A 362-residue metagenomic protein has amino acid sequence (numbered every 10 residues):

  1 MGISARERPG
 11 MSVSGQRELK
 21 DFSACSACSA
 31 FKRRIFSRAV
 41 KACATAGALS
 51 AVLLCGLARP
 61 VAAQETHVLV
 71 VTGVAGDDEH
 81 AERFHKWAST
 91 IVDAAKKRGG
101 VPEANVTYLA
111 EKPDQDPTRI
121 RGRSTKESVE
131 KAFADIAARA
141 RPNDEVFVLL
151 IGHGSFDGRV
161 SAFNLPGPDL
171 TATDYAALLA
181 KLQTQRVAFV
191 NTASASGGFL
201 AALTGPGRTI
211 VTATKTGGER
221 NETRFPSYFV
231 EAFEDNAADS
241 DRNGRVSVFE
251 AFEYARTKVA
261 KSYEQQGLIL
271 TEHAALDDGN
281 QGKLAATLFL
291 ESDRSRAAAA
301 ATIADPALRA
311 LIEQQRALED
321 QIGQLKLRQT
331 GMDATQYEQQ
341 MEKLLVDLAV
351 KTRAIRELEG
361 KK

Functional and structural regions predicted by a protein language model:
M1-A62: Intrinsic disorder/low-complexity segments
V61-K362: Cysteine endopeptidase catalytic domains of the caspase/legumain-like
